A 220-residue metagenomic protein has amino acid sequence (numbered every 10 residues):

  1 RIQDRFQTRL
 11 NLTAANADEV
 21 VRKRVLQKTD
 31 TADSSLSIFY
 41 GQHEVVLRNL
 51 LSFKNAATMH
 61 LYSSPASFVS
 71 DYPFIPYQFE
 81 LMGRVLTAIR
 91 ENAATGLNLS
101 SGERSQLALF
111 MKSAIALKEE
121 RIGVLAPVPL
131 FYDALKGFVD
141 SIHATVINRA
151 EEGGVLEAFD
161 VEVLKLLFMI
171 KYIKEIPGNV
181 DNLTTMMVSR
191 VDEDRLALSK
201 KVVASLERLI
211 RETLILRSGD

Functional and structural regions predicted by a protein language model:
R1-A14, V25: A short helix-turn-beta junction within AAA+ P-loop NTPase domains corresponding to the substrate/partner-engaging
L12-E19, I210: Short, conserved secondary-structure transition motifs
E19-V21, L81-M82: Short helix/loop capping segments that flank catalytic or ligand/cofactor-binding pockets
V20-D30: Metal-dependent DNA phosphodiester-chemistry modules and their immediately adjacent helices/loops in DNA-processing
A32-I38, V45-V161, I173-V180, S189-L198 (+1 more regions): C-terminal helical "lid" subdomain and adjoining coupling/linker elements of P-loop NTPases
V163-L167: Short alpha-helical "packing" element that flanks the helix-turn-helix/winged-helix DNA-binding module
V203-E207: Short, hydrophobic-biased segments on the C-terminal half of alpha helices that form "recognition helices"
D220: Minor-groove-contacting beta-hairpin "wing" of winged helix-turn-helix DNA-binding domains
